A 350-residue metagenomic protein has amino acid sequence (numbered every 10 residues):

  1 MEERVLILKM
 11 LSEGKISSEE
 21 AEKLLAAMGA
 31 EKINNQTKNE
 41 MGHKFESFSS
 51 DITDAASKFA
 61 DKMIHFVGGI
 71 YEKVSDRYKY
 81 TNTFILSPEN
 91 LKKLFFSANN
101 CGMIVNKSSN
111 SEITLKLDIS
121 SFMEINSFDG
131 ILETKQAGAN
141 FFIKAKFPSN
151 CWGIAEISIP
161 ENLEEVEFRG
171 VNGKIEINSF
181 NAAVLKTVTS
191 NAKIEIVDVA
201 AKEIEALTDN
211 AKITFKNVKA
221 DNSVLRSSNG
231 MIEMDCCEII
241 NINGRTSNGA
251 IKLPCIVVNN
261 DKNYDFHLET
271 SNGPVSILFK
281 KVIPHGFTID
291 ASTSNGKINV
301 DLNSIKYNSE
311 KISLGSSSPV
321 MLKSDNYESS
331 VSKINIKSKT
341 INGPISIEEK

Functional and structural regions predicted by a protein language model:
M1, L207-N210: Conserved structured core elements
M1-Q36: Eukaryotic low-complexity, mixed-charge intrinsically disordered interaction/regulatory segments enriched in acidic
S18-A21, E31-T83, G315: Short linear regulatory motifs and low-complexity interaction segments
L24, I33, I64-N140, P148 (+4 more regions): Short linear S-[DN]-x-LW-Φ motif typified by the pepsin-like aspartic protease active-site region
K146-P148, I159-E161, N178, V197-D198 (+2 more regions): Short, surface-exposed interaction patches in beta-rich subdomains that mediate adhesion/assembly near membranes
